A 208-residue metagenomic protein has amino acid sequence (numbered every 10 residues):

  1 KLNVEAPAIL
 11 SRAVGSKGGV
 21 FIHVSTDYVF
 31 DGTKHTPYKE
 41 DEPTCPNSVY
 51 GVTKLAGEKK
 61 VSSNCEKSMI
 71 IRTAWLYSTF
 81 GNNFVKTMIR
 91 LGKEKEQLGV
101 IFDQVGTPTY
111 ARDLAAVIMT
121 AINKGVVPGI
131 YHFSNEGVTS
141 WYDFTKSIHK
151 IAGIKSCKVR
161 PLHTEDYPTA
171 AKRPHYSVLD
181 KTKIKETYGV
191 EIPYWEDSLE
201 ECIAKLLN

Functional and structural regions predicted by a protein language model:
K1-I22: NAD(P)-cofactor binding segment of oxidoreductase domains
P7-L10, E58, I118: Conserved internal alpha-helix within the Rossmann fold of NAD(P)-dependent oxidoreductases
F21-T26, D31, I71-T73: SDR active-site strand-loop-helix element
D27-N47: Active-site "gating" loop of Rossmann-like NAD(P)-dependent oxidoreductase/epimerase domains
Y50, K54, R72: Active-site YXXXK catalytic motif of short-chain dehydrogenase/reductase
K59-G106, R112-D113, M119: NAD(P)-dependent short-chain dehydrogenase/reductase
V117, K124-A170: Mid/C-terminal beta-alpha module of Rossmann-like enzyme folds, strongest in SDR-family dehydrogenases/epimerases
W195-N208: Amphipathic terminal alpha-helices
